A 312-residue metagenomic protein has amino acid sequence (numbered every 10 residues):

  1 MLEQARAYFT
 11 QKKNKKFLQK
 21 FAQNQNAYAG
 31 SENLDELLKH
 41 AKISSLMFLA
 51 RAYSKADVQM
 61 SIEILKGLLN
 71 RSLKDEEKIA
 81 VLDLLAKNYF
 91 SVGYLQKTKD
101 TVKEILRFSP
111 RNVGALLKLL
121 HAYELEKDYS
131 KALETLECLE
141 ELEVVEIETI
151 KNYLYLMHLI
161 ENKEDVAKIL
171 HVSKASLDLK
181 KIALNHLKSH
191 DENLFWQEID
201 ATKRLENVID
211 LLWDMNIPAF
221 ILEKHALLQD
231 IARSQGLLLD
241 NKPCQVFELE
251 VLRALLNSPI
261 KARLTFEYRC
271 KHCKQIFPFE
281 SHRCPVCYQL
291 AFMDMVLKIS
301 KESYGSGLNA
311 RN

Functional and structural regions predicted by a protein language model:
M1-K12, S31-I43, N70-E77: TPR-adjacent "capping" and linker segments in tetratricopeptide-repeat scaffold/adaptor proteins
Q4, F21, S45-L49, L85 (+2 more regions): Structural register within alpha-helical repeat arrays
F21, A29-L37, M60-N70, L95-I105 (+4 more regions): Alpha-helical repeat scaffolds
H40, L73-E76, P110, V144 (+1 more regions): Short coil turns that delineate tetratricopeptide repeat
S45, K78-V81, A115, E148-T149 (+1 more regions): TPR alpha-solenoid repeat register
K55-A56, V92, E126, I160: Structural motif corresponding to the intra-repeat A-B loop/turn of tetratricopeptide repeats
R204-N312: Cys/His-clustered metal-coordination modules, chiefly Zn-binding fingers
